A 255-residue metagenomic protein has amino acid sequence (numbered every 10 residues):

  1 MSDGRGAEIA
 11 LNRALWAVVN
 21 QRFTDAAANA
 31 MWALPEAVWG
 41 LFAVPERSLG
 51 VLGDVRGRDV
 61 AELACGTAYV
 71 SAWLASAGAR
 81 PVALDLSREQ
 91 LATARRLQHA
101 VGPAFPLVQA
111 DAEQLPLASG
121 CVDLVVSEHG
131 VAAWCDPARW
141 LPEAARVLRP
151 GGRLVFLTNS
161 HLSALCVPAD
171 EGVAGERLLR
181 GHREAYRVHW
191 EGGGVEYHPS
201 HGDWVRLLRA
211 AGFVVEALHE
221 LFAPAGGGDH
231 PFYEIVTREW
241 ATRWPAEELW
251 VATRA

Functional and structural regions predicted by a protein language model:
M1-A30: N-terminal, positively charged/glycine-rich alpha-helical extensions of SAM-dependent methyltransferases
N29-R58: Conserved alpha-helix/loop element of class I SAM-dependent methyltransferases that forms part of the SAM/SAH-binding
D59-Q114: Class I SAM-dependent methyltransferase SAM/SAH-binding core
E113-L124: A short acidic, Gly/Pro-enriched loop at the edge of an enzyme's catalytic core that lines a small-molecule cofactor
L124-A138: A short SAM/SAH-binding and catalytic strip from SAM-dependent methyltransferases
A138-R153: A short glycine-rich, Lys/Arg-flanked "PGG" loop and its adjoining helix->strand segment in the class I
R153-Y186: Conserved class I S-adenosyl-L-methionine
V195-L218: Short alpha-helix
